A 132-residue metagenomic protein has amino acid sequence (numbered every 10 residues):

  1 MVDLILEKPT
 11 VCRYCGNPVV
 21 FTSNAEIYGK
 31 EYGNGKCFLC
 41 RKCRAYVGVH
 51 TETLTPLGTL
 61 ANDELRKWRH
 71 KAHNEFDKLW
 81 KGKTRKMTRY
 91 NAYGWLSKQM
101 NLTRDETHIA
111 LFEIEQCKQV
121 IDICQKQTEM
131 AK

Functional and structural regions predicted by a protein language model:
M1, G29, L54, L65 (+3 more regions): Generic structural signal for short, flexible, solvent-exposed coil/loop and linker residues
M1-L54: N-terminal cysteine/histidine-rich coordination modules
V2-I5, G33, G58, N62-L65 (+3 more regions): Short, charged/polar micro-motifs that form catalytic or ligand-binding hotspots
L39-R44, T59-D63, K86-A92: Short, functional N-terminal and low-complexity linear motifs
H50-K83: Short basic alpha-helical hairpin corresponding to helix-turn-helix/winged-helix-like nucleic-acid-binding
H70-K132: Long, contiguous alpha-helical scaffold regions
